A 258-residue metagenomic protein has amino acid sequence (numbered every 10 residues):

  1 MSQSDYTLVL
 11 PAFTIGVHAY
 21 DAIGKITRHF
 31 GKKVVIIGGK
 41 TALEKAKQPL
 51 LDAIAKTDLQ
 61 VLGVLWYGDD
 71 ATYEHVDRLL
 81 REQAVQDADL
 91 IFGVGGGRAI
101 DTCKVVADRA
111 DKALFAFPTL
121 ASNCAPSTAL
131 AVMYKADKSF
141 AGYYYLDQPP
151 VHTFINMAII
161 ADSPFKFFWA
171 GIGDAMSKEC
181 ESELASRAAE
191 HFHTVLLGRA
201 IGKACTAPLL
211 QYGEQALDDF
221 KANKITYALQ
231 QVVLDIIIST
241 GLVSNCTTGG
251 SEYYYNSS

Functional and structural regions predicted by a protein language model:
M1-L90: ATP/NTP phosphate-donor binding region
P11, R109-A200: A glycine/threonine-rich phosphate-anchoring loop and its flanking beta-alpha core in nucleotide/phosphate-binding
Y20, L43-K47, R98-K104, N123-S127 (+2 more regions): Short glycine/serine/threonine-rich phosphate/pyrophosphate-binding segments that cradle anionic phosphate groups
T27, I54, D58, M176 (+4 more regions): Structural signal for hydrophobic packing residues in well-ordered secondary-structure cores of soluble enzyme domains
K33-V35, D89-F92, A113-F115, V151-T153 (+1 more regions): Structural motif
Q83-V106, A110-L120: A short, small-residue-rich loop immediately preceding and capping a beta-strand
H191-S258: Active-site segments that bind and position negatively charged phosphate/pyrophosphate groups
